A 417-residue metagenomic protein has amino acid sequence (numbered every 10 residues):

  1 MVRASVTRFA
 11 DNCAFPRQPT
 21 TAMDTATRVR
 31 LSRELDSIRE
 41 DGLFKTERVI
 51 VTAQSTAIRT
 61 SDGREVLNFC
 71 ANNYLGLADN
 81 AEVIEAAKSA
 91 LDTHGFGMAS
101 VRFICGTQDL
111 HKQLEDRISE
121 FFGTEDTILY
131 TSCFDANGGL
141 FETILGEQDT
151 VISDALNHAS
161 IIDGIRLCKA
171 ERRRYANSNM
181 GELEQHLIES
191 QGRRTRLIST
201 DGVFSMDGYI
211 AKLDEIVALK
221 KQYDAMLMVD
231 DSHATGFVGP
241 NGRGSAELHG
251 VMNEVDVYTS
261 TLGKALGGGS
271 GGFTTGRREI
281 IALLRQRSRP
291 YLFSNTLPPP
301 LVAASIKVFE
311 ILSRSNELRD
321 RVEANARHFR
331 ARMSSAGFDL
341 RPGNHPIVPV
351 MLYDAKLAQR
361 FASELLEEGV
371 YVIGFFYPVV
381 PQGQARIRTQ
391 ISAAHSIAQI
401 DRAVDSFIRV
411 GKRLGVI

Functional and structural regions predicted by a protein language model:
M1, F15-T20, T25, A81 (+6 more regions): PLP-dependent enzyme catalytic core of the Aspartate aminotransferase-like
R28-F96, A225: N-terminal "arm"/small-domain region of PLP-dependent enzymes with the aminotransferase-like
N73, R173, N177-V229: Active-site phosphate-binding strand-loop segment of PLP-dependent enzymes
E85-C133: Conserved N-terminal alpha-helix of the aminotransferase class I/II PLP-enzyme fold
L140-A159: Conserved PLP-anchoring active-site segment centered on the Schiff-base-forming lysine
A176, M180, S199-G202, F237-G242 (+2 more regions): Pyridoxal 5′-phosphate
Y223-M226, H233, V238-N344, L357: Active-site C-terminal subdomain of aminotransferase-like
D320-F329, S334-G369, V379, G383-Q384 (+1 more regions): Conserved PLP-binding catalytic core of the aspartate aminotransferase-like
